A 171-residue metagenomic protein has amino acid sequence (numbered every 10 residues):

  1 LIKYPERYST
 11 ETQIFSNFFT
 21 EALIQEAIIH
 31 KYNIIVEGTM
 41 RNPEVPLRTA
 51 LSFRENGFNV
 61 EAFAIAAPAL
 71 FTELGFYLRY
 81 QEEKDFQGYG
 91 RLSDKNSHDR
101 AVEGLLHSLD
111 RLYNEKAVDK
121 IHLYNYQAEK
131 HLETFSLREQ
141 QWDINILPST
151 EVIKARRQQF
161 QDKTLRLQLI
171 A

Functional and structural regions predicted by a protein language model:
L1-L51: Conserved nucleotide-sensing/catalytic segment adjacent to the nucleotide-binding pocket in NTP-handling enzymes
P5, H30, N56, E103-H107 (+1 more regions): Positively charged, amphipathic and often flexible ligand-engagement surfaces
H30-K31, A67, R79, E83: Generic recognition of well-structured, leucine-rich alpha-helical segments and adjacent helix-turn regions within
I34-T39, E61-F63, N96: Short catalytic-loop micro-motif centered on adjacent basic/acidic residues
R41-N42, A66-F71, Q127-K130: Conserved nucleotide-binding/hydrolysis micro-motifs of P-loop NTPases
R54-Y77: Conserved phosphate-donor/acceptor-positioning beta-strand/loop module used by diverse small-molecule
L74-A171: Conserved GTP-binding G-domain of TRAFAC-class P-loop NTPases and closely related GTPase folds
